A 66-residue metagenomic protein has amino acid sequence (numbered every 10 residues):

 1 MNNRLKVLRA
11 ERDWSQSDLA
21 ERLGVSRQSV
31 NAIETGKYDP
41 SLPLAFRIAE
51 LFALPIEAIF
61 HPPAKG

Functional and structural regions predicted by a protein language model:
N3-R22: Short basic helix-loop element that most often maps to the first helix and adjoining turn of HTH DNA-binding modules
R4, Y38, E50, E57-F60: Residue-level detection of beta-strand scaffold positions
L8, R22-L23, I33, P62: Residues in the recognition helix of alpha-helical DNA-binding motifs
E11, E50, F60-G66: Short, charged recognition helix plus adjacent turn of helix-turn-helix-like nucleic-acid-binding domains
G24, P43-A58: DNA major-groove recognition helix of helix-turn-helix/homeodomain DNA-binding modules
V25-Y38: Recognition helix of helix-turn-helix/homeodomain-like DNA-binding domains that insert into the DNA major groove
